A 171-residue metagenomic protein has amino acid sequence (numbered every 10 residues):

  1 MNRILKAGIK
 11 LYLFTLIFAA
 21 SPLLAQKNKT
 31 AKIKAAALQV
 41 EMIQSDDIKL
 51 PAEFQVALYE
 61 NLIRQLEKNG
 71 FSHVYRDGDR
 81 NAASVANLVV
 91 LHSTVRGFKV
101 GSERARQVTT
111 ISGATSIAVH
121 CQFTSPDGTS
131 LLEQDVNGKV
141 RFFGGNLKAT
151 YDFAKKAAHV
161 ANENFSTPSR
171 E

Functional and structural regions predicted by a protein language model:
M1-A7: N-terminal secretory signal peptides that target proteins for export/translocation
K10-A20: Bacterial N-terminal signal peptides
A19-F71, Y75, E133-N137, N162-E171: A structural "domain/chain start" motif
K27-N28, D77-S130, R141-G144: Surface-exposed short loop/turn segments
L38-V40, L62, L66, L91 (+2 more regions): Hydrophobic beta-strand residues in large extracellular and virion-surface proteins
Q44-E53, Q107-V108, V140-K148: Second-shell loop/turn segments in exported
A114, T124-R170: Short secondary-structure boundary motifs at beta->alpha junctions and helix caps
